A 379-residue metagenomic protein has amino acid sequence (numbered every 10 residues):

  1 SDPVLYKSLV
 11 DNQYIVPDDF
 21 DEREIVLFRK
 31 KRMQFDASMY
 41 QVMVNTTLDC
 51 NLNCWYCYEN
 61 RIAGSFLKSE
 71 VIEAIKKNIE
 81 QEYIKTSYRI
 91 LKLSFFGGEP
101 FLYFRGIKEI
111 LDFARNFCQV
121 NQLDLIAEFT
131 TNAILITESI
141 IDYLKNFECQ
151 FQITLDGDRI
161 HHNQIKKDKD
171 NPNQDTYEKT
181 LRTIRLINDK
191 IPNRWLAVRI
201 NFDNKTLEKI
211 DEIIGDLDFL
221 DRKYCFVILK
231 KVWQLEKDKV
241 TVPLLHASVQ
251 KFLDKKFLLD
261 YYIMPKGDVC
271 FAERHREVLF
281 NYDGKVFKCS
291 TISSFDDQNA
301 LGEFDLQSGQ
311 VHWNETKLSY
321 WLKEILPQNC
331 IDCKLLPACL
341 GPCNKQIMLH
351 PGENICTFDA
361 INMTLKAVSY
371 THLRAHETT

Functional and structural regions predicted by a protein language model:
P3-M43, T86: N-terminal [4Fe-4S]-dependent radical SAM core
R32-Y58, K76, E80-S94, G284 (+1 more regions): N-terminal pre-triad scaffold of radical SAM enzymes
I72, K76-S94, Y103-K230: Radical SAM/AdoMet-radical enzyme domain recognition
I160-I165, K205, Y224-L245, I263-E273 (+1 more regions): Flexible glycine/acidic-rich beta-alpha junction loops that bind and position SAM and/or redox cofactors in anaerobic
T241-K266, T291-L340: C-terminal accessory region of radical SAM enzymes
N281: Short, acidic, Ser/Thr-enriched surface-loop or helix-capping motifs
E324-M363: Cysteine-cluster motifs in flexible loop/terminal segments that predominantly coordinate metals
T371-T378: Conserved small/polar residues in nucleotide/adenosyl-binding loops
